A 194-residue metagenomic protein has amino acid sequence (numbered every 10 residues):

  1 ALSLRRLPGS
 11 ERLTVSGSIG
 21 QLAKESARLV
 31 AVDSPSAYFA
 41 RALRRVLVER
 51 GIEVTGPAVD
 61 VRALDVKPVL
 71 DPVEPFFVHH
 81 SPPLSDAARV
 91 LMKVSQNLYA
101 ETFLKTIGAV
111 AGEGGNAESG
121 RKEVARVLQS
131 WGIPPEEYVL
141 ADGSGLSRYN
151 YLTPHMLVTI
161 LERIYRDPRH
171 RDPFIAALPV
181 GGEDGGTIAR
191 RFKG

Functional and structural regions predicted by a protein language model:
L2-P168, D172-P173: A small/polar active-site loop signature that marks catalytic segments
W131-P134, V180-G194: Active-site Gly/Thr loop motif
